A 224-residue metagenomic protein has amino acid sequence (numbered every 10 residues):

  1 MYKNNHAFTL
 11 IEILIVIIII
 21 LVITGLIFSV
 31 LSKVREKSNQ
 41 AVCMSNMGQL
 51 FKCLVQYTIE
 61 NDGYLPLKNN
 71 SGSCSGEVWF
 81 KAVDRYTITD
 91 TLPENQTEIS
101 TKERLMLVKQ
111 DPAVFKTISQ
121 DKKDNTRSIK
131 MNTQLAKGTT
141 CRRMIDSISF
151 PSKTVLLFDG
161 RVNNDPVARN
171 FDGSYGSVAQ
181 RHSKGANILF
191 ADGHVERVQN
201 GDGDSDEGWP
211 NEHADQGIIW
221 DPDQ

Functional and structural regions predicted by a protein language model:
M1-Y2, V162: Conserved beta-strand elements of beta-rich interaction domains across eukaryotes, especially beta-propellers
Y2-G48: Amphipathic alpha-helical segments typified by the pilin-like N-terminal helix that continues immediately C-terminal
A41-Q224: Short, well-structured segments within or immediately adjacent to enzyme catalytic domains that line ligand-binding
